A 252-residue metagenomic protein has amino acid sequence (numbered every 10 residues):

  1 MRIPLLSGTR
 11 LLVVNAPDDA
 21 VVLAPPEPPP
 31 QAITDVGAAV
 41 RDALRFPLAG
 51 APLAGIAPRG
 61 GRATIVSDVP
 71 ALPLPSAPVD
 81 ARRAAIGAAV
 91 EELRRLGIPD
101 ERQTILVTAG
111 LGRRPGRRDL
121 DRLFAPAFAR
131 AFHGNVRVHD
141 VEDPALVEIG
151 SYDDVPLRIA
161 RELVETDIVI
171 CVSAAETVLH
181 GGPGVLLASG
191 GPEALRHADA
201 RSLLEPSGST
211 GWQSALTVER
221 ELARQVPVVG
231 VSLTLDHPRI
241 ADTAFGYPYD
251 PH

Functional and structural regions predicted by a protein language model:
M1-R41: N-terminal amphipathic/basic leader segments beginning at the initiator methionine
V14, L23, L74-P75, C171-V172 (+3 more regions): Short helix/loop capping segments that flank catalytic or ligand/cofactor-binding pockets
L44-P58, P156-E165: Short amphipathic alpha-helices and their capping/turn segments at secondary-structure boundaries
A49-G116: N-terminal active-site beta-alpha-beta segment that forms phosphate/nucleotide-binding and substrate-recognition loops
G61, T166-V169, V228: Conserved acidic residues
V66, I170-S173, S232-T234: Short beta-strand segments
L111-G184: An acidic, phosphate/nucleotide-engaging active-site surface
G182-H252: Extended, low-polarity segments enriched in aliphatic/aromatic residues
